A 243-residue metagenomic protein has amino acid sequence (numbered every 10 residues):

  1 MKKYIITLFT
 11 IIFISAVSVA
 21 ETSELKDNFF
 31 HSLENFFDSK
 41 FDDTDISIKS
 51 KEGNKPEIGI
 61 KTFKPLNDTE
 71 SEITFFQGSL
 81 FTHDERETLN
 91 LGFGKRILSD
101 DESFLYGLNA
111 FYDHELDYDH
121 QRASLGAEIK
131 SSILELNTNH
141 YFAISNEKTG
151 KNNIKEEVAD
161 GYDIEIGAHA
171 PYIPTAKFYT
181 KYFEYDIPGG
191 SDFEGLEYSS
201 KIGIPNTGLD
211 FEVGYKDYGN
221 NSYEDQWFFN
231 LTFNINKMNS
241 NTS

Functional and structural regions predicted by a protein language model:
K2-A20: Classical Sec-dependent N-terminal signal peptides that target proteins to the secretory pathway
A20-H83, E87: Outer-membrane beta-barrel initiation region
E21-F37, I144-G190, E197, G203-S243: Flexible, glycine-rich linker and terminal segments associated with outer-membrane beta-barrel/transport systems
D42, N54-I60, D84-L91, F104 (+5 more regions): Residues that define the transmembrane beta-barrel architecture of outer-membrane proteins
D42-S50, E72-T82, L105-E115, L125 (+3 more regions): Transmembrane beta-strand segments that form the barrel wall of outer-membrane beta-barrel proteins
E52, L66-E70, I97-D101, K130-I133 (+3 more regions): Outer-membrane beta-barrel strand-turn architecture
I60-K64, L91-K95, A110, L125-S131 (+3 more regions): Residues on the lipid-exposed face of transmembrane beta-strands in outer-membrane beta-barrel proteins
S124-E156: A charged, solvent-exposed segment within the mature domains of Sec-exported extracytoplasmic proteins
